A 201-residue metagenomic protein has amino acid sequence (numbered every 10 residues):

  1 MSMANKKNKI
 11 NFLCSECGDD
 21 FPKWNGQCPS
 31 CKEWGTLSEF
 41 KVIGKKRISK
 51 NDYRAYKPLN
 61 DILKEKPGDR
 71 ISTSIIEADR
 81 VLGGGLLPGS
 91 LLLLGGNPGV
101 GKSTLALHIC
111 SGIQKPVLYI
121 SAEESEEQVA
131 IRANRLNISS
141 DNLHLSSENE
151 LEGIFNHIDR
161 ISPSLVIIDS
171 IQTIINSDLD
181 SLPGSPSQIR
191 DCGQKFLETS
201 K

Functional and structural regions predicted by a protein language model:
S2-A4, N8-I10, D20-G95, P116: Detector for small/aliphatic-rich hydrophobic stretches
A4, A55, A78, A106 (+2 more regions): A sequence-composition feature that detects small, non-aromatic residues
G89, N97-V100, H108-E198: Conserved inter-motif catalytic segment of the P-loop NTP-binding fold
S103: Walker A/P-loop
K201: Helix-to-beta-strand junctions that scaffold the AdoMet/dcAdoMet cofactor pocket in Class I SAM-dependent enzymes
